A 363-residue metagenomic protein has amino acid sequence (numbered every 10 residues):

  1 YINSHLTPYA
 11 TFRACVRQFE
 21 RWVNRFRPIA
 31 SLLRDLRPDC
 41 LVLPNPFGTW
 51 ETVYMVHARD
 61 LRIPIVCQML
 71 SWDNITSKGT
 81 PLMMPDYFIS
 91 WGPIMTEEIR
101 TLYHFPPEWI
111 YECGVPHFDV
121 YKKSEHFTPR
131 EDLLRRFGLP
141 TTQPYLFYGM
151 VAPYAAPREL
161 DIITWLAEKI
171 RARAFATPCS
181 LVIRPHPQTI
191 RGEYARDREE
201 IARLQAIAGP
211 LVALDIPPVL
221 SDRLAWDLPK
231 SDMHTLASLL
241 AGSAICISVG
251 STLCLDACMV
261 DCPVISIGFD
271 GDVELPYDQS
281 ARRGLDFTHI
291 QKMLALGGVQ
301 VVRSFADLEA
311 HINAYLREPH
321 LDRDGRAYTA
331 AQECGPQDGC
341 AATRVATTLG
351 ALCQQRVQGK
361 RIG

Functional and structural regions predicted by a protein language model:
Y1-E125, C254: Active-site and donor-binding regions of nucleotide-sugar-utilizing enzymes
W22, M69, M84-I162, I190-R191 (+5 more regions): A nucleotide-sugar donor-handling region in carbohydrate enzymes
P28, L33-R34, Y194-L255, V260: Donor nucleotide-activated moiety binding/catalytic core segment of transferases that use nucleotide-activated donors
D39-C40, Y87, Y145, S180 (+1 more regions): Structural motif
I63-I65, L181, V264: Hydrophobic beta-strand scaffold residues
M83-P85, F105-E112, T252-P336: Catalytic binding pocket for nucleotide-activated donors in carbohydrate/polymer assembly enzymes
F118-S221, V302, Q337, A341: Conserved catalytic-core segment of nucleotide-activated headgroup transferases in glycan assembly
D338-G363: C-terminal alpha-helical cap of glycosyltransferases
